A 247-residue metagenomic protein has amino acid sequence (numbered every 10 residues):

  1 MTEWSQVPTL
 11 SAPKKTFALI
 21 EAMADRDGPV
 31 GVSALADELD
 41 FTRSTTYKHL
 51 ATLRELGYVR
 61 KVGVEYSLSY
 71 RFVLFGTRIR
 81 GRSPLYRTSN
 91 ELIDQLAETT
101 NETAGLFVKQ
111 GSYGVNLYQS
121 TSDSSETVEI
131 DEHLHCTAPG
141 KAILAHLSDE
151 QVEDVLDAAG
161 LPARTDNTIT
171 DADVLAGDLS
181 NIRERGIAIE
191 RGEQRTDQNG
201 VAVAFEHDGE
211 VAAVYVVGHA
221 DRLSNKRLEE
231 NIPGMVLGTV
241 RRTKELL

Functional and structural regions predicted by a protein language model:
T2-R82, Y86, R241, E245: N-terminal helix-turn-helix
G76-A159: Amphipathic alpha-helical effector-binding/dimerization core of metabolite-sensing transcriptional regulators
K141-A142, H146, E150-D157, L161-R164 (+2 more regions): Regulatory sensory and allosteric helical modules in signal-transduction proteins and certain transcription factors
L144, S148, L237-K244: Short amphipathic alpha-helical signal-transduction/dimerization elements
T168: Active-site rim beta-loop-alpha module in soluble metabolic enzymes
A172-R242: Extended hydrophobic
